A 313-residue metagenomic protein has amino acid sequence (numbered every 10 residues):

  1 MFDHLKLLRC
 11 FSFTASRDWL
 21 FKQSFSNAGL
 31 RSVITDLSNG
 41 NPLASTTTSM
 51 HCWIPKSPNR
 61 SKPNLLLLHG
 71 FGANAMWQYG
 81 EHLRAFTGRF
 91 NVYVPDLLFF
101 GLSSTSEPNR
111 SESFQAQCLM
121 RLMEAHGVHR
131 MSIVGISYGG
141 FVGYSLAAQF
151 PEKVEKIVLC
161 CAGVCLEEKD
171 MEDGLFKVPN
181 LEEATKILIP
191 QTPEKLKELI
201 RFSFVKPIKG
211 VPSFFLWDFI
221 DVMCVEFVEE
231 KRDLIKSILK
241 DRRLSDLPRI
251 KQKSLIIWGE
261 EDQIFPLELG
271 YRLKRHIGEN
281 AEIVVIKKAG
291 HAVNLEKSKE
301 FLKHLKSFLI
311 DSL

Functional and structural regions predicted by a protein language model:
M1-L65, G88-F90, I310-L313: Alpha/beta-hydrolase fold catalytic core
F2, E168-F176, I187-K251: Conserved alpha/beta-hydrolase catalytic His-Asp/Glu region
I54-L102: Conserved HGGG/HGGXW glycine-rich cap/lid loop of the alpha/beta-hydrolase fold
S57-N59, R84, Y93-G135, K303: Active-site loop/oxyanion-hole signature of alpha/beta-hydrolase fold enzymes
Y144, A148-Q149, K153-Q191: Flexible "cap/lid" loop of the alpha/beta hydrolase fold
I250, I256-W258, D262: Short beta-strand/loop motif that positions the catalytic acidic residue of the alpha/beta-hydrolase fold
Q252, P266-K274: Short alpha-helix in the alpha/beta-hydrolase fold that links the catalytic acid
E279-L313: Catalytic active-site module of serine/aspartate enzymes centered on a nucleophile-bearing elbow/loop
